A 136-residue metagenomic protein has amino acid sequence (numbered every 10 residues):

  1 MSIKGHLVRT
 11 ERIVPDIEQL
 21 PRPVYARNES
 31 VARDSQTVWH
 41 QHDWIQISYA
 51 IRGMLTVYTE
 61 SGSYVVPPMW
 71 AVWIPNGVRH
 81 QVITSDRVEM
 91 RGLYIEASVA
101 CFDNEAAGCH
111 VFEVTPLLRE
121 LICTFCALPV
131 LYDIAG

Functional and structural regions predicted by a protein language model:
M1-L55: Generic protein-terminus/edge-of-domain signal
R27-E29, V66, L93: Hydrophobic residues at beta-strand termini and immediately following loops that shape nucleotide-binding pockets
R33, D43, G62, V78 (+2 more regions): A generic "binding-loop/recognition-motif" signal
T37, R52-Y58, A71-V72, H80: Short beta-strand segments in beta-sandwich/barrel cores
Q41, Y49, P68, N76 (+1 more regions): Conserved strand-loop elements at the edges of beta-sheets that form or border functional pockets
S61-G77: Short acidic-glycine-tyrosine-enriched beta hairpin
S63, G77-A100, N104-C109: Ligand-binding loop in jelly-roll beta-barrel domains
C101-G136: Amphipathic alpha-helical segments enriched in hydrophobic/aromatic residues interleaved with Lys/Arg
